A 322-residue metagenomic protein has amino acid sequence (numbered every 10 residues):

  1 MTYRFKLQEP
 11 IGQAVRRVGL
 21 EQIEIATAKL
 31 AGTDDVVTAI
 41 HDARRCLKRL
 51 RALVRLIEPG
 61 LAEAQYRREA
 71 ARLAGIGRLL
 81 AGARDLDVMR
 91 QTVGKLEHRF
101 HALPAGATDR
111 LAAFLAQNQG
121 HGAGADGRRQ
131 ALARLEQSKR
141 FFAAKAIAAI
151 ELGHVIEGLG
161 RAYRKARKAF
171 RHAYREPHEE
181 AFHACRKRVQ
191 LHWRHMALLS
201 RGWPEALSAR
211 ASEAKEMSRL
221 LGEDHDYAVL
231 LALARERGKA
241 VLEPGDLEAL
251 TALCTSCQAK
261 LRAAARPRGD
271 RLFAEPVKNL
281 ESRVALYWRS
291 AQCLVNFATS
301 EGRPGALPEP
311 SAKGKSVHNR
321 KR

Functional and structural regions predicted by a protein language model:
M1-R322: Function-determining surface determinants
